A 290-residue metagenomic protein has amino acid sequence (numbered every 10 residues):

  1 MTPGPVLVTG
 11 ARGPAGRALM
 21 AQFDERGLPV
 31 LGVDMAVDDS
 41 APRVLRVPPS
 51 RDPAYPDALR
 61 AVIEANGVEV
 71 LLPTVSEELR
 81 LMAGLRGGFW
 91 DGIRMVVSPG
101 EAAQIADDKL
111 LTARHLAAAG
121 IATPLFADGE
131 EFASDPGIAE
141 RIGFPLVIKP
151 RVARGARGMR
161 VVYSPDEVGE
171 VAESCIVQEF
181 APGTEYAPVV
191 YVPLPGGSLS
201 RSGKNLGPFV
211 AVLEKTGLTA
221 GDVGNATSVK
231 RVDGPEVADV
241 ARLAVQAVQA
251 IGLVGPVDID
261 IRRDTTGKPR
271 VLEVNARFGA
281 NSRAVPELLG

Functional and structural regions predicted by a protein language model:
R12, M20: N-terminal Rossmann NAD(P)H-binding glycine-rich loop of SDR-like oxidoreductase domains
G13, A102-E185, P193-L206, V237-R242: Active-site nucleotide/adenylate-binding loops and adjacent lid/helix of ATP-dependent enzymes
G16: N-terminal Rossmann-fold NAD(P) dinucleotide-binding loop
G32-D39: Short, polar loop motifs at secondary-structure junctions
V44-V62: Glycine-rich, highly charged phosphate/nucleotide-binding loops
V68-D107, A122-L125: A short, GP-enriched loop/loop-strand-helix hinge that lies immediately N-terminal to, or at the N-terminal rim
Q178-G252, R263, N275-G290: ATP-dependent carboxylate/phosphate-activation module, predominantly the ATP-grasp catalytic core and closely related
V254-T266: A short glycine-rich, hydrophobically flanked beta-strand micro-motif that places a catalytic Asp/Glu for divalent metal
